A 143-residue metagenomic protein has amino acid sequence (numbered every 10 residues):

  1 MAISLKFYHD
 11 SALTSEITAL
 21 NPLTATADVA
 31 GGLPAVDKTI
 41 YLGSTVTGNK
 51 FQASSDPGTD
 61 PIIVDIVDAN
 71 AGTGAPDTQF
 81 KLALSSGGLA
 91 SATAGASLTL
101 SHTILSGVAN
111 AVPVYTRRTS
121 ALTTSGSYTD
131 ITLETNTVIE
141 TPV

Functional and structural regions predicted by a protein language model:
M1-S15, S127, E134-V143: Short, polar/proline-rich extracytoplasmic segments that appear immediately after membrane translocation
A2-N49, D56-G58: Beta-sheet-dominated interaction scaffolds and their linkers
L5-F7, I40-L42, I62-V64, F80 (+2 more regions): Hydrophobic beta-strand residues in large extracellular and virion-surface proteins
Y8, V46-A111: Surface-exposed binding patches on compact interaction domains or structured appendages
A19-A27, A96-H102, R117: Short structured motifs
A19-N21, G32-I40, N110-V114, T123-T135: Short, solvent-exposed loop/turn segments enriched in Ser/Thr/Gly
S44-V46, R118-L122, T135-T141: Beta-strand elements of well-folded, non-transmembrane domains
L105, T119-G126: Short, surface-exposed loop/turn segments at beta-strand-coil junctions that are enriched for proline with nearby
